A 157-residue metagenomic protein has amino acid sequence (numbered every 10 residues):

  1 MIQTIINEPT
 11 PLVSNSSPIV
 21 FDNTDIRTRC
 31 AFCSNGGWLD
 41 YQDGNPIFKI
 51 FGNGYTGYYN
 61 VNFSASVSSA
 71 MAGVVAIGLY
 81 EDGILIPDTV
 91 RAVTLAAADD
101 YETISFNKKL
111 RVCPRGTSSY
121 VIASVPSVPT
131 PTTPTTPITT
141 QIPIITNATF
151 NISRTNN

Functional and structural regions predicted by a protein language model:
M1-N157: Extracellular jelly-roll beta-sandwich "head" domains, especially the C-terminal globular C1q domain
